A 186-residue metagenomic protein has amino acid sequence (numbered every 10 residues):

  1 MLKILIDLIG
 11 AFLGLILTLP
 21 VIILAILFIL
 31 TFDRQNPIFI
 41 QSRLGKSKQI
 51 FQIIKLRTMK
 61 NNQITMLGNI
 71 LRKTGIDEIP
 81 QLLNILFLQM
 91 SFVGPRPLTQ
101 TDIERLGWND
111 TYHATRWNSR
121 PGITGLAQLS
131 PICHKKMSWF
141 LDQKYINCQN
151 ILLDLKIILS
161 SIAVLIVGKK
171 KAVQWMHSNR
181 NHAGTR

Functional and structural regions predicted by a protein language model:
M1, A114, C133-L152: Compositionally biased, charge-rich terminal segments
M1-K60, K156-R186: A hydrophobic, helix-centered structural microdomain
L2, N61, R72-I76, Q149-L152: Short, solvent-exposed loop/helix junctions and linker helices that flank or host conserved functional motifs
L30-T31, K73, I85, I132: Conserved catalytic core of Hanks-type protein kinase domains
N36-I70, I123-L141: Short, glycine-rich, amphipathic interfacial segments at transmembrane boundaries or analogous
N62-R120: A short, structured surface patch at a secondary-structure boundary
I79-F87, I151-I162: Active-site-proximal alpha-helical segments within enzyme catalytic domains
P121, N147-Q149, K170: Juxtamembrane transition segments at transmembrane-helix termini in multipass membrane proteins
